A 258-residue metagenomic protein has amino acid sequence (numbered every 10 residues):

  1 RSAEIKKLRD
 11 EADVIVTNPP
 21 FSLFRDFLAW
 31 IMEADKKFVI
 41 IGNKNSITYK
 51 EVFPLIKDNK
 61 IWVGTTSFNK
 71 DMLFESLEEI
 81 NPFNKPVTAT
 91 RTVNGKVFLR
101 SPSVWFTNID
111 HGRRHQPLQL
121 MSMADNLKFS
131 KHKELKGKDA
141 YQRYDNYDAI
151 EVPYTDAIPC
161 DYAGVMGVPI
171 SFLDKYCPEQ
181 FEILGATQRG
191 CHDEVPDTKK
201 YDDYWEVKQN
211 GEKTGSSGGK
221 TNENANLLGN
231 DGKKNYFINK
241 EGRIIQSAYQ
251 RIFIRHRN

Functional and structural regions predicted by a protein language model:
R1-N258: Class I S-adenosyl-L-methionine-dependent methyltransferase catalytic core
